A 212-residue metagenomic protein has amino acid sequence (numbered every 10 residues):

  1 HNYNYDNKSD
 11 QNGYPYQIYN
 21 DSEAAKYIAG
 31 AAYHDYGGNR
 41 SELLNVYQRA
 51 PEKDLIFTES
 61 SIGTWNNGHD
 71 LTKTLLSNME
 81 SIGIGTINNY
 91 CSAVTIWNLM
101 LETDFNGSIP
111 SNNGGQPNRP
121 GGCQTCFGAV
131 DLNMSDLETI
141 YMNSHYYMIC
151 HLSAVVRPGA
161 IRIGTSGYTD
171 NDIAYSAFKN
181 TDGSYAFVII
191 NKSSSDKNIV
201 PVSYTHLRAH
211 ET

Functional and structural regions predicted by a protein language model:
H1-E80: Noncatalytic carbohydrate-binding groove/subsite architecture in carbohydrate-active enzymes
N2-N4, D35, F57-I62, T95-L99 (+3 more regions): Active-site proximal loops enriched in glycine and acidic residues that flank catalytic Cys/His/Asp and coordinate
A24-Y27, T86-C91, L152: A structural motif corresponding to the C-terminal end of an alpha-helix and its immediate exit/capping segment
A31, I149, F187: Conserved, mostly hydrophobic/aromatic
F57-Y147: Aromatic/acidic polysaccharide-binding cleft in carbohydrate-active enzymes
H145-P158: Acidic, glycine-rich loop-and-strand cores that form catalytic or ligand-binding grooves in diverse globular domains
A154-R157, T165-Y204: Carbohydrate-binding surface patches
T205-T212: Conserved small/polar residues in nucleotide/adenosyl-binding loops
